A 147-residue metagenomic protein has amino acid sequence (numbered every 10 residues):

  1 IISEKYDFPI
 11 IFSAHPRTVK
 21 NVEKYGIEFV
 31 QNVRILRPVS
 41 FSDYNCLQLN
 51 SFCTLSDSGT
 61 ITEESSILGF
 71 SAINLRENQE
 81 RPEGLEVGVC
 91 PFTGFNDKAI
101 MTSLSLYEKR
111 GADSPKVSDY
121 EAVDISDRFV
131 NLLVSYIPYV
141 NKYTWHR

Functional and structural regions predicted by a protein language model:
I1-F8, F12-S13, T18-R147: Nucleotide-activated sugar donor-binding and catalytic core shared by glycosyltransferases and related lipid-linked
